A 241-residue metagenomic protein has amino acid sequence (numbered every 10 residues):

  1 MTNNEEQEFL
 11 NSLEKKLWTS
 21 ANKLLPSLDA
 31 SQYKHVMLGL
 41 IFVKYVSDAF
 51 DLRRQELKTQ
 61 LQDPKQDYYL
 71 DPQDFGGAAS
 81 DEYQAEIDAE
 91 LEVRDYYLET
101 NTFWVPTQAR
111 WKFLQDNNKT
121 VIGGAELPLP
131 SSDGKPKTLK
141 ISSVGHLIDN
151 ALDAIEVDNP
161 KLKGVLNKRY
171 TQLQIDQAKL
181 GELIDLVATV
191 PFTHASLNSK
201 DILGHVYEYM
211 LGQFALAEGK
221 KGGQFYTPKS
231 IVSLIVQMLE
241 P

Functional and structural regions predicted by a protein language model:
M1-L239: Non-catalytic, mostly N-terminal accessory regions of nucleic-acid modification and defense proteins
